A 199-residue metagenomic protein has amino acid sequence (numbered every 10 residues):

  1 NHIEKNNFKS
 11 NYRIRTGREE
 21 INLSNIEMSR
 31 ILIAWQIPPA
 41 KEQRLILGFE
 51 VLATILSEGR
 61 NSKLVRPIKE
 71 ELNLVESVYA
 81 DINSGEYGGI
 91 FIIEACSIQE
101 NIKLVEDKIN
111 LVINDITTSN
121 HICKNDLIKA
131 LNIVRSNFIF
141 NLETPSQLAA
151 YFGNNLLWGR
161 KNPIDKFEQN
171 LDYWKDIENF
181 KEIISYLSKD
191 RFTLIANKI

Functional and structural regions predicted by a protein language model:
N1, I33, E50-L52, I68 (+5 more regions): Buried hydrophobic packing residues in well-ordered domains
N1-A40: An aromatic/glycine/proline-enriched structural segment found at the starts of mature extracellular/organellar domains
S24-E27, N83-G89, S185-L187: Short, flexible turn/loop "capping" segments at secondary-structure junctions
E27, P38-K41, I46-E58: A conserved active-site cap/scaffold subdomain adjacent to cofactor or substrate pockets
L32-I37, L56-S97: A structural supersecondary motif
Y79, N83-N141: M16/insulysin-pitrilysin zinc metalloprotease superfamily fold
I128-I199: C-terminal regions of mature proteins
